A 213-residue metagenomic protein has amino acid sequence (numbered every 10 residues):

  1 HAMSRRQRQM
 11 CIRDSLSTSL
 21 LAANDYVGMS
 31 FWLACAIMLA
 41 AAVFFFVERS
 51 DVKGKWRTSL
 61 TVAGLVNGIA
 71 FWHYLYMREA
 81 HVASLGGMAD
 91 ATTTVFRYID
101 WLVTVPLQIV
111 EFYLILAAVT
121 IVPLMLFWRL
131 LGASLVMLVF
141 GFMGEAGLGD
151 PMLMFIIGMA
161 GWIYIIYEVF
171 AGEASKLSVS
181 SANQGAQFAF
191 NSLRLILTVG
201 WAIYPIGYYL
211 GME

Functional and structural regions predicted by a protein language model:
H1-D14: Single conserved hydrophobic/aromatic residue that forms the stacking wall/gate of nucleotide- or nucleobase-binding
S15-M38: Hydrophobic transmembrane alpha-helical segments in integral membrane proteins
I37, S59-E79, Y204-Y209: Hydrophobic alpha-helical transmembrane segments of multi-pass membrane proteins
A40-F44, E111, F140, G161-G185 (+1 more regions): Alpha-helical transmembrane segments in multipass membrane proteins, preferentially the mid-helix core
A42-F45, Y98-L131, F142-A146: Internal transmembrane alpha-helix with an interfacial aromatic "cap," most often the third helix
G54-A63, I121-W128, F190-L193: Membrane-interfacial loop-to-transmembrane alpha-helix junctions, especially the N-terminal start
A70-R97, V139-L148: Helix-loop junctions on the outward
M152, E173-A202: Membrane-helix boundary/juxtamembrane motif in polytopic membrane proteins
